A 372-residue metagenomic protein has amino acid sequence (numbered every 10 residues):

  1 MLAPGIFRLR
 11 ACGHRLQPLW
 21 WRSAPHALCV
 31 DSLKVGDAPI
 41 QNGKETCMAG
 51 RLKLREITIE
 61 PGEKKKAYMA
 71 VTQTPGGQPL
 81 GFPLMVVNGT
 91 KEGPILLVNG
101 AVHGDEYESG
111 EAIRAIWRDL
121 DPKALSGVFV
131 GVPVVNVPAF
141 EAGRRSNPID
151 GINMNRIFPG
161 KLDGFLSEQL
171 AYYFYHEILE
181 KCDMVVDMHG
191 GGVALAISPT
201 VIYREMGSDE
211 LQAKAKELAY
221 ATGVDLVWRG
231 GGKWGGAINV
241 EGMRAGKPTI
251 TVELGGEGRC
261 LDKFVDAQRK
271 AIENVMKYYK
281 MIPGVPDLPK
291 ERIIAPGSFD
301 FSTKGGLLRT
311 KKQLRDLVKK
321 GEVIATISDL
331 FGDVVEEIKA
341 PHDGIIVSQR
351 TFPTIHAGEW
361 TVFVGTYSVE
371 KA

Functional and structural regions predicted by a protein language model:
G13-R15, A24-V30, A38: Short hydrophobic alpha-helical segments enriched in small aliphatic residues
W20-W21: Tryptophan (W) side chains
L28-D31, P39-A372: Structured catalytic-domain cores with a bias toward divalent-metal coordination
